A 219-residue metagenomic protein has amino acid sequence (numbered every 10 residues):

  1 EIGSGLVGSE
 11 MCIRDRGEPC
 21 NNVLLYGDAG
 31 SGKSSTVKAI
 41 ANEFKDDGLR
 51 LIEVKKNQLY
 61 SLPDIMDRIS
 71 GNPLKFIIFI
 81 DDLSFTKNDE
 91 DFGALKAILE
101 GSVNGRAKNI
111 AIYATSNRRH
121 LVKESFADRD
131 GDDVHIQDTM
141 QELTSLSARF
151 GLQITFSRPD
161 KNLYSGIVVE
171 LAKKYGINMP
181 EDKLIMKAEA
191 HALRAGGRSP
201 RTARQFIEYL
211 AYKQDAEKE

Functional and structural regions predicted by a protein language model:
E1-G8, I13: Single conserved hydrophobic/aromatic residue that forms the stacking wall/gate of nucleotide- or nucleobase-binding
P19-V37: Walker A/P-loop nucleotide-binding motif
K38-N42: A conserved segment at the C-terminal end of the G1
E43-F76, S84-N88: AAA+/P-loop NTPase substrate/partner-engagement loops
N57-Y60, L83-T86, I112, S116-V122 (+1 more regions): Conserved nucleotide-binding/hydrolysis micro-motifs of P-loop NTPases
D67, G71, K87-G131, D138: Conserved catalytic/switch belt of AAA+ P-loop NTPases
D132-T144, G151-L163: Conserved AAA+ ATPase "SRH/arginine-finger" region at the nucleotide-binding site
S157-E219: C-terminal alpha-helical "lid" subdomain
